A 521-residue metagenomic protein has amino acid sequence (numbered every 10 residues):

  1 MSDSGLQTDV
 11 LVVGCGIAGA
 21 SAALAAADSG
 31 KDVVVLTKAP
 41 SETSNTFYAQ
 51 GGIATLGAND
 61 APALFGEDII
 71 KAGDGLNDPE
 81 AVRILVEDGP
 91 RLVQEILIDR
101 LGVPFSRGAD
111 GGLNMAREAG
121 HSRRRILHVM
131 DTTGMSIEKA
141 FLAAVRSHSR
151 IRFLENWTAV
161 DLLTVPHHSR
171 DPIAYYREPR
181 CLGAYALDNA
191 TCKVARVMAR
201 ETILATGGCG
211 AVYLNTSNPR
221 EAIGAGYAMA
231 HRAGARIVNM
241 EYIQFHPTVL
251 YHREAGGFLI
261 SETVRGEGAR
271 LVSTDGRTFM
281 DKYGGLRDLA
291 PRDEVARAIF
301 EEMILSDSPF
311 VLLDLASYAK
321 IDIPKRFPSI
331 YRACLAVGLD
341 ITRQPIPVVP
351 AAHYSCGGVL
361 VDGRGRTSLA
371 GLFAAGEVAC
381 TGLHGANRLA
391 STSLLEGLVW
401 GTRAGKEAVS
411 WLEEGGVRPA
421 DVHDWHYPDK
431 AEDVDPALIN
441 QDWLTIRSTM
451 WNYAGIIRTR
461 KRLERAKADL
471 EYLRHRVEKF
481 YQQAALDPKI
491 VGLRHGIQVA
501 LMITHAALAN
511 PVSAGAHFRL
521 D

Functional and structural regions predicted by a protein language model:
M1-V10, D28, P179, N189: Extreme N-terminal leader/targeting segments of oxidoreductases
L6-T8, A25, S29-K31, P40-T43 (+9 more regions): Glycine- and aromatic-enriched mobile tails/lids
V10-V35: N-terminal Rossmann-like FAD-binding beta1-loop-alpha1 element of flavoenzymes
A39-I70, D74, Q244-P247, A255-F258: Conserved N-terminal glycine-rich FAD pyrophosphate-binding loop of Rossmann-like flavoproteins
S41, M229, A235-I346, E407-G416: An anion/pyrophosphate-binding glycine-rich loop and adjacent beta-alpha core in soluble alpha-beta enzymes
P79-P90, R125-A143, L154, T216-G224 (+3 more regions): Short beta-strand to alpha-helix junction loop
L97-K193, M198, A205, V249-H252: Conserved redox-cofactor binding core of oxidoreductases
D161-T191, L339-L383: FAD-site-proximal beta/loop scaffold in flavoenzymes
